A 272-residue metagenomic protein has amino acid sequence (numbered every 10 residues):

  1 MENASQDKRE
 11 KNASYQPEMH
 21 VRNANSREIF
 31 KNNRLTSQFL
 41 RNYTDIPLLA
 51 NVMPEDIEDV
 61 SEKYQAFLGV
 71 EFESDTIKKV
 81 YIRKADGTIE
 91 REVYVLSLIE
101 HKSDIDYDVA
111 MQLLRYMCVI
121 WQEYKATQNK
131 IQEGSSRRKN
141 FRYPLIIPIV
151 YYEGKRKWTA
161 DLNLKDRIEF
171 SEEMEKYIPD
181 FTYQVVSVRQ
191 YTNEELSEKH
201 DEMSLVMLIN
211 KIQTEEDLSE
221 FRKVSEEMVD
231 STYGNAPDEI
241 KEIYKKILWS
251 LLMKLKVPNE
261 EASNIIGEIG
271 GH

Functional and structural regions predicted by a protein language model:
M1-H272: Elongated, amphipathic alpha-helical interaction scaffolds
